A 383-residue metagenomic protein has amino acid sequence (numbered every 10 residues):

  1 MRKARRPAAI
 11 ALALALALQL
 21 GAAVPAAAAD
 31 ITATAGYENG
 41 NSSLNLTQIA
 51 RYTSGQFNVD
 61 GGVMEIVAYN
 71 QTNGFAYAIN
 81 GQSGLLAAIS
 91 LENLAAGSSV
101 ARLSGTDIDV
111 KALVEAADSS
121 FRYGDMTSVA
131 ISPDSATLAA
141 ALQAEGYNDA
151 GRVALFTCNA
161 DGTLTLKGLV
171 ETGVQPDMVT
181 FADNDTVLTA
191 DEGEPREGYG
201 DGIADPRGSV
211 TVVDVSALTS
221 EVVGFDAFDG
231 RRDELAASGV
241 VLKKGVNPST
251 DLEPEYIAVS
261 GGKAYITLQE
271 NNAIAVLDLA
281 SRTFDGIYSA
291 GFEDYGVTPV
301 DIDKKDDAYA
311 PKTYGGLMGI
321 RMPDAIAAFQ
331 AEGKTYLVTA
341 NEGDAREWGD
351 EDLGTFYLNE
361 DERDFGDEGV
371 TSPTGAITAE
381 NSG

Functional and structural regions predicted by a protein language model:
M1-A11: Bacterial N-terminal signal peptides that target proteins for export
A17-L18, A280: Hydrophobic alpha-helical membrane context
L18-A26: C-terminal segment of classical bacterial N-terminal signal peptides
A29-G383: Beta-sheet-rich non-transmembrane sensory/scaffold domains
